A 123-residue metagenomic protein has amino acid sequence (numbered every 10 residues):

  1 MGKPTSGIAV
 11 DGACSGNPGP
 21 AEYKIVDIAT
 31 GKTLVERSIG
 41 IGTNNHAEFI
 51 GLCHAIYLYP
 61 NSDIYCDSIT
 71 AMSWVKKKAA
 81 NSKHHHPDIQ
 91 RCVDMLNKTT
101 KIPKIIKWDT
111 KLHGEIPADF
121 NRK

Functional and structural regions predicted by a protein language model:
M1-H46, Y57-L58: RNase H-like nuclease fold core
V10-N17, C53-R122: RNase H catalytic domain
A47, G51: Loop-to-helix element that buttresses phosphate recognition and phosphoryl-transfer chemistry
